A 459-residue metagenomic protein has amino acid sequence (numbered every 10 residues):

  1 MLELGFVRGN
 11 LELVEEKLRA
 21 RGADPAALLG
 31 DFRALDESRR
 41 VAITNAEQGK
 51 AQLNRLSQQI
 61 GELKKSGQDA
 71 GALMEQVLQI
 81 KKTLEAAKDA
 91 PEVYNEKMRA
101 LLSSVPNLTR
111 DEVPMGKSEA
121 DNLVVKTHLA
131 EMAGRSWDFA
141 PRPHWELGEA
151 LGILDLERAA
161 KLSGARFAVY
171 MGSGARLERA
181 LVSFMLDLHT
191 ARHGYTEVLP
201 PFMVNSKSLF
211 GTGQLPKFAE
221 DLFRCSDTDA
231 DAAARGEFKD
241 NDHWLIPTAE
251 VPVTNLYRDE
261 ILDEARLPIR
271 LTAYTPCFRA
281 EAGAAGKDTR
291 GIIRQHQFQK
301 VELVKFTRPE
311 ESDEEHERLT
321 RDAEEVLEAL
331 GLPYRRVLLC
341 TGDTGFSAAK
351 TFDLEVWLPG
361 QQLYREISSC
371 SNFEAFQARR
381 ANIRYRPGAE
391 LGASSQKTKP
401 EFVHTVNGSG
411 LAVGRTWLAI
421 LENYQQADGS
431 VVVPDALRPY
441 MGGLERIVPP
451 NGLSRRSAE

Functional and structural regions predicted by a protein language model:
M1-A133, E149, I153: N-terminal alpha-helical targeting/anchoring segments
T127-E459: TRNA-recognition modules of translation machinery and tRNA-sensing kinases, especially anticodon-binding
